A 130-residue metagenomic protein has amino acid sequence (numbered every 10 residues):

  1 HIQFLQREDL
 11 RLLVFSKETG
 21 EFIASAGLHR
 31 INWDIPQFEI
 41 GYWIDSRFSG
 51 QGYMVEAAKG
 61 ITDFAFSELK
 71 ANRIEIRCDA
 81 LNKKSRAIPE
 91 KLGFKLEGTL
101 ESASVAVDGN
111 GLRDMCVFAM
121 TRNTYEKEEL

Functional and structural regions predicted by a protein language model:
H1-E8: Active-site rim helix/loop that mediates acceptor-substrate recognition in acyltransferases
R11, F15-L130: Acyl-donor (CoA/ACP) binding surface of acyl/acetyltransferases
